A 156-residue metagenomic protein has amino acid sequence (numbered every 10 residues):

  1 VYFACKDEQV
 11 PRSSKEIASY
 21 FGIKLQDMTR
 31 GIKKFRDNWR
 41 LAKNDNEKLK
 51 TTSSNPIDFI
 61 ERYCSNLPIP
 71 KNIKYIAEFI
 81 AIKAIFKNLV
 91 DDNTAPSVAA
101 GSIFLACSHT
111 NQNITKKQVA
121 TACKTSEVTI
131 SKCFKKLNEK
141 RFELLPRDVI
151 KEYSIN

Functional and structural regions predicted by a protein language model:
V1-D92, P96, K117-C123, E127 (+1 more regions): A cyclin-like helical interaction fold
V1-K6, A100-S108: Short, hydrophobic/amphipathic alpha-helical patches that form generic packing surfaces within helical domains
